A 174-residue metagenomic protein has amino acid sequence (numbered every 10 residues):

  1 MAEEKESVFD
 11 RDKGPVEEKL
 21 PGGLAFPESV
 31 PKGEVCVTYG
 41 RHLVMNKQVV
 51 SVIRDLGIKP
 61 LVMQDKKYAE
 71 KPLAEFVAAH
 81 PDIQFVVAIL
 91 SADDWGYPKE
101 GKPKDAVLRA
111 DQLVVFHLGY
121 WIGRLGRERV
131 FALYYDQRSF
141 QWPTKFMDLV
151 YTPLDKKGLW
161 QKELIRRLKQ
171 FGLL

Functional and structural regions predicted by a protein language model:
A2-E6, F140-L174: C-terminal interaction surface of TIR/SEFIR-family domains
E6-A88, R124: Conserved N-terminal substructure of TIR/SEFIR domains
Y39, L90, A132-D136: Short beta-strand/turn micro-motifs composed of small residues that flank or help shape donor/cofactor-binding pockets
N46, D94-E100, F140-T144: Short acidic/His/Gly/Ser-rich catalytic and metal-binding motifs that mark active-site loops of diverse hydrolases
D65-G119: TIR-domain catalytic/interaction hotspot
L118-G123, R138: Nuclease catalytic cores that cleave nucleic-acid phosphodiester bonds, predominantly acidic two-metal-ion
G126-W142: Nucleic-acid nuclease catalytic cores
